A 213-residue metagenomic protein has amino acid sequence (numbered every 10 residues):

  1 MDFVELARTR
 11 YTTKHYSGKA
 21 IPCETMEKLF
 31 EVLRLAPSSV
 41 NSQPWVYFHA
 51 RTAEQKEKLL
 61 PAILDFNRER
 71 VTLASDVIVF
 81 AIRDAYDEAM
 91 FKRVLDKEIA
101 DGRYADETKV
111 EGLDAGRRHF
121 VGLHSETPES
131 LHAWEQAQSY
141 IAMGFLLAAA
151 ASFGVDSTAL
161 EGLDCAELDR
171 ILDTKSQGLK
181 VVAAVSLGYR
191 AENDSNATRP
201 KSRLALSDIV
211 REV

Functional and structural regions predicted by a protein language model:
M1-V213: Acidic, surface-exposed loops and disordered segments
